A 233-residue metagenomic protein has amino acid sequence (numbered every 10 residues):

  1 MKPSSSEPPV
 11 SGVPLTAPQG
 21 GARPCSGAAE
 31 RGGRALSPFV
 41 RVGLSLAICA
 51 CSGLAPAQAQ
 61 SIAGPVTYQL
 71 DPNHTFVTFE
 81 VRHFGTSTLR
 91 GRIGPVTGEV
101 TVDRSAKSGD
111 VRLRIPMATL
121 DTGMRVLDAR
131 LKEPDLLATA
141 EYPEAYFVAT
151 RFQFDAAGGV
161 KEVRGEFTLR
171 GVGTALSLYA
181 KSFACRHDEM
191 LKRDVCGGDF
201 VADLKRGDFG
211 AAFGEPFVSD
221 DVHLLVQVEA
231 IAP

Functional and structural regions predicted by a protein language model:
S4-P18, P24-L44: Bacterial N-terminal signal peptides that target proteins for export
G12-V13, Q19, P24-C25, S45 (+4 more regions): A residue-level detector for conformationally permissive "hinge/kink" positions
R23, A47-C49, F183, D194: Secreted/extracellular small peptides and ectodomain modules produced from precursors
S26, A50-S52, R186, G197: Secreted/luminal cysteine- and crosslink-motif detector
A29, G53-A55, E189: Extracellular/secretory pathway and lumenal proteins
R41-G53: Bacterial N-terminal signal peptides
A57-P233: Low-complexity, acidic/polar, glycine-enriched regions of mature
